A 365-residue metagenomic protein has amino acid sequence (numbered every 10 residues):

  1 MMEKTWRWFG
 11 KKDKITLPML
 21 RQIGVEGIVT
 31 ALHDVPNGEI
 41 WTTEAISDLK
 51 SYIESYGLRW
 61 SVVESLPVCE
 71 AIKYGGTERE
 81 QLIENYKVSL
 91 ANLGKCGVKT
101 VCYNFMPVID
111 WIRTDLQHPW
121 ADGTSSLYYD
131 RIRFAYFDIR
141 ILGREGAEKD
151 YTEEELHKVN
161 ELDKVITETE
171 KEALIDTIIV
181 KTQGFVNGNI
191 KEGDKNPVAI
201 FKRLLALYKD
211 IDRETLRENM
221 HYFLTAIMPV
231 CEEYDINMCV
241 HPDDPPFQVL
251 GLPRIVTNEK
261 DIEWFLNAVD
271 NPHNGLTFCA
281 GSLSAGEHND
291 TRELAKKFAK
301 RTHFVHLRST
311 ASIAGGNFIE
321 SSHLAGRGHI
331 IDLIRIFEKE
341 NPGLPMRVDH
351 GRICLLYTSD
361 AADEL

Functional and structural regions predicted by a protein language model:
K4-W6, I28-T30, W60-E64, V101-Y103 (+4 more regions): Hydrophobic faces of well-ordered beta-strands that scaffold small-molecule active sites in alpha/beta enzyme cores
G10-K12, D34, L66-P67, F105-I109 (+4 more regions): Active-site-proximal loop/turn and secondary-structure-junction residues that shape catalytic pockets, frequently
G10-L20, I83-L90, D290-L294: Short, acidic/polar
L17-G24, E44-S61, G94, P229-E233 (+3 more regions): Acidic (Asp/Glu)-rich catalytic clusters
D34-R217, E233, M346: Structural motif corresponding to the early beta-alpha repeats
E153-H323: Acidic/histidine-rich catalytic cores of soluble enzymes
K297, H303-C354: Catalytic-face loop-and-helix region of soluble metabolic enzyme cores
Y357-L365: Conserved small/polar residues in nucleotide/adenosyl-binding loops
